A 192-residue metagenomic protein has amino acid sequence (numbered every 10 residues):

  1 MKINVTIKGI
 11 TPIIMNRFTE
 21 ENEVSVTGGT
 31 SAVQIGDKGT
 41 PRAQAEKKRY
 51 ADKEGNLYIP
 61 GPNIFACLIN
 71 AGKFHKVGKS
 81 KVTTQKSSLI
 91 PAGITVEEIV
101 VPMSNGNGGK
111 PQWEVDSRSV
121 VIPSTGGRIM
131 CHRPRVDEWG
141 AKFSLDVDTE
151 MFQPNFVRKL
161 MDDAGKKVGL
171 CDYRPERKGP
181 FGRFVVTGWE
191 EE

Functional and structural regions predicted by a protein language model:
M1-E192: RNA-interacting cores
